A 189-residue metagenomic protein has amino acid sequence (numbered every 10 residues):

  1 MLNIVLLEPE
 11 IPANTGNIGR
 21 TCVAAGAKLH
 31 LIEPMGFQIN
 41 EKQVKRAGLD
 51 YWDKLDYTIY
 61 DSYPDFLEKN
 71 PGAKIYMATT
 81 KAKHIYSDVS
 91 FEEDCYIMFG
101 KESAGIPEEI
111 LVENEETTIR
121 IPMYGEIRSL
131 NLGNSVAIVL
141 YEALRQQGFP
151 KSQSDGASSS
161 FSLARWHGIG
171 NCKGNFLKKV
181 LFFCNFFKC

Functional and structural regions predicted by a protein language model:
M1-C189: Post-transcriptional modification and biogenesis factors for structured RNAs of the translation apparatus
